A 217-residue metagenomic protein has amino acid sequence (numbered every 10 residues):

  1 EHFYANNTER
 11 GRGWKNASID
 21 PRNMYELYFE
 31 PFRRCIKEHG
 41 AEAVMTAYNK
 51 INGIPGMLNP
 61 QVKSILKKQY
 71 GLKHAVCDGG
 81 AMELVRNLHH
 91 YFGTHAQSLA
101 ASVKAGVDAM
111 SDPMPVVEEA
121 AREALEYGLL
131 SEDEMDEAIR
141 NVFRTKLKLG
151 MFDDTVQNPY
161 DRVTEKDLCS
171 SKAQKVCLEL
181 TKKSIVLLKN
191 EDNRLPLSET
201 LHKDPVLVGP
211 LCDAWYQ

Functional and structural regions predicted by a protein language model:
E1-Q217: Glycoside hydrolase catalytic-domain context in secreted enzymes
